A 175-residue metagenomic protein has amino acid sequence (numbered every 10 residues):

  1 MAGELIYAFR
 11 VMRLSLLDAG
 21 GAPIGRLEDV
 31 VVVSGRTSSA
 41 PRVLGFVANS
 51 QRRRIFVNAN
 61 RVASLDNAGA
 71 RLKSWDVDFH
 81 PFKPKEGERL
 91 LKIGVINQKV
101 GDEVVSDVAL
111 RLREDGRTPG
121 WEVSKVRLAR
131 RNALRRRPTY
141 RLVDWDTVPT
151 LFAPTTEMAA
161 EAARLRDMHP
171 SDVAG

Functional and structural regions predicted by a protein language model:
M1-G175: Peripheral interaction segments used for macromolecular assembly
